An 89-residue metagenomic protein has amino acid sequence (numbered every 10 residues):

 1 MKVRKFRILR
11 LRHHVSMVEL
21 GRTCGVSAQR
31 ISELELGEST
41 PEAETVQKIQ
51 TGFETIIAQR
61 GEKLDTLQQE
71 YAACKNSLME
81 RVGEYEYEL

Functional and structural regions predicted by a protein language model:
M1-R12: A short, Lys/Arg-rich alpha-helix, primarily the initiator
K5, S16, E42-T45: Residues that mark the N-terminal boundary/hinge immediately upstream of a DNA-recognition element
R10-R12, R22, T40: Short amphipathic helical patch at the helix-1/turn junction of helix-turn-helix
H14-E33: Short alpha-helical DNA-recognition segment
Q29, T40, Q69: Short Asp/Glu-rich motifs
E42-E62: DNA major-groove recognition helix of helix-turn-helix/homeodomain DNA-binding modules
D65-L89: Helix-turn-helix/homeodomain-like alpha-helical modules used for DNA recognition and transcription-factor dimerization
